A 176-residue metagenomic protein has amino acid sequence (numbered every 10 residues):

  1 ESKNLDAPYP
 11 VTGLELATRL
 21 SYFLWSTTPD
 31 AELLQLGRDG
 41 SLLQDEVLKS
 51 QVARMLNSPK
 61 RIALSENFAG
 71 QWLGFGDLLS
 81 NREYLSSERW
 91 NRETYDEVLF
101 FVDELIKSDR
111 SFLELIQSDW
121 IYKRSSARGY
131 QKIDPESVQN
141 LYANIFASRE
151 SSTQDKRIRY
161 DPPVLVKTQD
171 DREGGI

Functional and structural regions predicted by a protein language model:
N4-I176: Long, His/Glu/Asp-enriched segments that create or flank divalent metal/ion-associated functional microenvironments
